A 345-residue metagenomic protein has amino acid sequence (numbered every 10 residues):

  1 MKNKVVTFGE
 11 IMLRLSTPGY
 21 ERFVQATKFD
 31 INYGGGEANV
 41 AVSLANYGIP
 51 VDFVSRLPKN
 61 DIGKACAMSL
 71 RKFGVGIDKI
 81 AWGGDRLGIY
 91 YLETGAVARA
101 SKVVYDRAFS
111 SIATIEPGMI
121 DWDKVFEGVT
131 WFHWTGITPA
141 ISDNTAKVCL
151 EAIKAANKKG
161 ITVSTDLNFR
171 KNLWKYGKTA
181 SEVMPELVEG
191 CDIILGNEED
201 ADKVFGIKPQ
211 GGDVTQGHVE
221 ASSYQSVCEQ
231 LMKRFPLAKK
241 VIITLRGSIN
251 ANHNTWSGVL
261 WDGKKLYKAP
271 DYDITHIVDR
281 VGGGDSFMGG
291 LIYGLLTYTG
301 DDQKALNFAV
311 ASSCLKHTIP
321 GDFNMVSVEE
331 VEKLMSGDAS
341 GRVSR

Functional and structural regions predicted by a protein language model:
M1-R22: Positively charged, low-complexity intrinsically disordered leader regions
R22-A41: Short catalytic helix/loop segments, enriched in acidic residues and glycine and frequently bearing histidine
N32, V40-V51, G294-Y298: Alpha-helix C-terminal capping segments
P50-I137, V331-R345: Conserved N-terminal subdomain of the carbohydrate kinase-like
V51, I77, V163-S164, L195: Hydrophobic beta-strand scaffold residues
N157-T162, F235-K239: A short helix->loop->beta-strand "cap" motif at the edges of active sites that frequently abuts
L173-G263: Conserved phosphate/ATP/ADP-binding segment of small-molecule kinases
Y267-D338, R345: Conserved post-catalytic alpha-helical subdomain immediately downstream of the catalytic base and nucleotide-binding
